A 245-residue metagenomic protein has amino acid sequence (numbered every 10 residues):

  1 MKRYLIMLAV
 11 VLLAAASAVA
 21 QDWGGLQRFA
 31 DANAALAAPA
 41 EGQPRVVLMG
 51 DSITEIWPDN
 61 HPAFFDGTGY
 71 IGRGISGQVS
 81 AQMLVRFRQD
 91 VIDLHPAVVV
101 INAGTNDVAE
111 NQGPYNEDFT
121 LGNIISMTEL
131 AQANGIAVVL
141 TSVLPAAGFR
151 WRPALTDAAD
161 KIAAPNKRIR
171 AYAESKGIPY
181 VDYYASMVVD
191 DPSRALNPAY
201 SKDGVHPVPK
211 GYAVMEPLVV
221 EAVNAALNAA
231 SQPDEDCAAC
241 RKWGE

Functional and structural regions predicted by a protein language model:
M1-I6: Bacterial N-terminal signal peptides that target proteins for export
M7-A15: Bacterial N-terminal signal peptides
A20-V98, Q232: Serine-esterase "nucleophile elbow" of acetyl-processing enzymes
R73-S76, A103-G104, V108, Q112: Cell-envelope and extracellular/periplasmic
V100-G104, I124-T128, Q132, V139-T141: Conserved, well-ordered alpha-helix/loop/beta-strand core segments that scaffold catalytic motifs
N116-I125, I162-N166: Charged helix-capping and loop-helix junction motifs
N134-A137, I178: A short helix->loop->beta-strand "cap" motif at the edges of active sites that frequently abuts
P145-E245: Catalytic His-Asp segment of secreted/periplasmic serine-dependent ester chemistry enzymes
